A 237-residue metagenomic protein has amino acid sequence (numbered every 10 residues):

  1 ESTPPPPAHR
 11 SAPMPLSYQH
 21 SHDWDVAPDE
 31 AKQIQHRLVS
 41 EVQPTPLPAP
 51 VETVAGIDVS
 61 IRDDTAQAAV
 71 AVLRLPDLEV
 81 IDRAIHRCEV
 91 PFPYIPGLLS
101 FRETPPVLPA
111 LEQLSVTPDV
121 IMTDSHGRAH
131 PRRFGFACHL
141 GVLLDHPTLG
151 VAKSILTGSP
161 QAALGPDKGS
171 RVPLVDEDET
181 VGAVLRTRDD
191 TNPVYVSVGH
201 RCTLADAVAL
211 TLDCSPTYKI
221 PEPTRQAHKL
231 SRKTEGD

Functional and structural regions predicted by a protein language model:
E1-M14: N-terminal amphipathic/basic-hydrophobic helices that include classical n-h-c signal peptides and signal-anchor
P15-D23, A27-V42, A163, D167-D237: C-terminal binding/interaction regions
E41-P50: A short acidic-Thr-Gly-centered motif at the start of a beta-strand
E52-I61: Two-metal-ion RNase H-like nuclease active-site motif
G56, T123-D124, G150-A152: Short beta-strand segments
R62-T117: A glycine-rich, hydrophobic loop/mini-helix early in the fold
L108-L140, L144-H146: Catalytic-site beta-strand/loop segments enriched in glycine and acidic/polar residues
H130-V181: A contiguous pocket-lining binding segment that forms or flanks enzyme active sites
